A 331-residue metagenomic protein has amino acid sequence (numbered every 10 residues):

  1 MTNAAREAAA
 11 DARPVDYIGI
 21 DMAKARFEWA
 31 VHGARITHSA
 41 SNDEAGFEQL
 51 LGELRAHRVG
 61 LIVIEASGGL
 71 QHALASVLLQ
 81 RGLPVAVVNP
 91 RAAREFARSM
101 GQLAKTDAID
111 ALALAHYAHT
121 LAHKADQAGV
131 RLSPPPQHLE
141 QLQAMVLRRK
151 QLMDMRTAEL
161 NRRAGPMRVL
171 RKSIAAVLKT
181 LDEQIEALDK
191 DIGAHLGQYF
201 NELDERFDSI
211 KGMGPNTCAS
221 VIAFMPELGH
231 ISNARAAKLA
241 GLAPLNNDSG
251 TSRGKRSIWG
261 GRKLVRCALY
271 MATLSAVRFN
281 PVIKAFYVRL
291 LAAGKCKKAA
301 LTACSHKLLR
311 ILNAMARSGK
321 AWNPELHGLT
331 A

Functional and structural regions predicted by a protein language model:
M1-V15, T37, R58, L326-A331: Intrinsically disordered, low-complexity and often Lys/Arg-enriched segments
T2, L79, A86-S209: Long, charge-rich intrinsically disordered scaffolds of nucleic-acid metabolism proteins
E7-H32, L114, A219: Gly/Thr-rich phosphate-binding beta-strand-loop-beta motif of the actin/hexokinase/Hsp70
H32-L61: Nucleic-acid-processing active sites and adjacent nucleic-acid-binding tracks, predominantly divalent metal-dependent
L51, V130-Q143, R253-R256, A285-T302: Short, solvent-exposed helix-loop connector elements
V59-L70: Short glycine-rich phosphate-binding loop at a beta-alpha junction
P215, A219-A293, K297, P324-A331: Phosphate-backbone recognition surface of nucleic-acid-processing proteins
